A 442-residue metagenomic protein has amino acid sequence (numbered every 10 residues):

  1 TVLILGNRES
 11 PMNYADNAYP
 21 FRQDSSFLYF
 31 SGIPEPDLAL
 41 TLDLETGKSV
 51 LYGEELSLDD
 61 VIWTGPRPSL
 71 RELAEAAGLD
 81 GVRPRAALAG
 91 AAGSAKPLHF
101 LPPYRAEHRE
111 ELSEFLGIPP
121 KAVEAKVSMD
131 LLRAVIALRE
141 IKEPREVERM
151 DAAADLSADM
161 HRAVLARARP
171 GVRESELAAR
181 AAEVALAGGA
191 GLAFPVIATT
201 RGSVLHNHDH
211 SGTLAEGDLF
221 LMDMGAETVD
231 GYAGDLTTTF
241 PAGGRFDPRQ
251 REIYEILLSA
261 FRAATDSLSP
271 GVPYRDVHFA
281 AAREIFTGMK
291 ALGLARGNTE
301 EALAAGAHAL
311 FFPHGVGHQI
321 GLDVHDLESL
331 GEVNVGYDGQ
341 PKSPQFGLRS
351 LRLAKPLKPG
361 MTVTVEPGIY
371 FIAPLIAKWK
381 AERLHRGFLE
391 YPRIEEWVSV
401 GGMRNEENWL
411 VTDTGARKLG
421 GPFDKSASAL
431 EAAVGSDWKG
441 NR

Functional and structural regions predicted by a protein language model:
T1-R442: Active-site neighborhoods and metal-handling regions in enzymes and metal-associated proteins
